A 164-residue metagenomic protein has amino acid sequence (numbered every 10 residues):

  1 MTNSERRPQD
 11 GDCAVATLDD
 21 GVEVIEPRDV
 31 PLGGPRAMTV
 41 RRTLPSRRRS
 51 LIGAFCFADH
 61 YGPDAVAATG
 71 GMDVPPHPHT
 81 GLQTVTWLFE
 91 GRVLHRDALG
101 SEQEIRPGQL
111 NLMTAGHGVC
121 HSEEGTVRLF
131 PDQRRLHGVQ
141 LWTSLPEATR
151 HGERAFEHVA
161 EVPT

Functional and structural regions predicted by a protein language model:
T2-T43: Hydrophobic alpha-helical membrane-insertion signals
P31-F89, G138: A short glycine-rich, His/Asp/Glu-containing loop-to-beta-strand
L44-S46, T126-D132, P163-T164: A generic local secondary-structure boundary/capping motif
M72-V74, L99-S101, E124-P131: Catalytic micro-motifs at enzyme active sites that drive phosphoryl/nucleotidyl and oxygen chemistry
P78-V93, L112, W142-E147: Short, conserved beta-strand element in jelly-roll/cupin
V85-P107, C120-S122: A short beta-strand-loop-beta hairpin characteristic of the jelly-roll/cupin
A115-A148: Ligand-binding loop in jelly-roll beta-barrel domains
H137, S144-T164: Conserved, well-structured core segments that form or line functional sites
